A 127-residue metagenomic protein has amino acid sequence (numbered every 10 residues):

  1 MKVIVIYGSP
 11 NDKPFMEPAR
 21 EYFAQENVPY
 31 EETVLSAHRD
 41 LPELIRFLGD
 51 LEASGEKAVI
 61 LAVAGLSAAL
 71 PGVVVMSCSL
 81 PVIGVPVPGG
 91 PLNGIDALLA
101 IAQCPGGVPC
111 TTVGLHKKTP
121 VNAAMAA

Functional and structural regions predicted by a protein language model:
M1-R39: Glycine-rich phosphate/diphosphate-binding loop of Rossmann-like nucleotide-binding domains
P10, L35-A37, G65-L66, V87-G90 (+1 more regions): Short, ordered loop/turn segments at secondary-structure junctions
D12-E17, L41-L44, L66-V73, L92-I95 (+1 more regions): Short glycine/serine/threonine-rich phosphate/pyrophosphate-binding segments that cradle anionic phosphate groups
N27-Y30, G55-K57, L80, Q103-V113: Glycine/charged-rich beta-loop-alpha catalytic/anionic-binding loops adjacent to active sites
E32-A53: N-terminal beta-loop-helix "entrance" segment that forms/cooperates in small-molecule cofactor or anionic ligand
F47-G90: Glycine-rich phosphate-binding loop
G90-A127: Short, glycine-/small-residue-rich phosphate/pyrophosphate-handling segment
